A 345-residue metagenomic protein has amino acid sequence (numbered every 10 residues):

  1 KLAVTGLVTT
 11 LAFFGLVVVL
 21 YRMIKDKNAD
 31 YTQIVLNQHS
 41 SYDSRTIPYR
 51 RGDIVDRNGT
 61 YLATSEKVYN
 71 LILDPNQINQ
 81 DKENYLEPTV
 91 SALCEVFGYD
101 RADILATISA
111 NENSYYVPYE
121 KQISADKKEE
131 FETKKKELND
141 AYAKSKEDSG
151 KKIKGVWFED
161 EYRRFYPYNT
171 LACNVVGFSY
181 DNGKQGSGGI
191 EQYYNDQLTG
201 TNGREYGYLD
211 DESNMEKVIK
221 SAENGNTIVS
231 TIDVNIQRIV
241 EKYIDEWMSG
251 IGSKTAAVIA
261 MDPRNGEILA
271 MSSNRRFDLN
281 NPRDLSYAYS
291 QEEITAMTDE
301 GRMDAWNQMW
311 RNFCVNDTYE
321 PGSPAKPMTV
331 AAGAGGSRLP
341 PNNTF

Functional and structural regions predicted by a protein language model:
K1-Y289: Periplasmic/cell-envelope proteins involved in peptidoglycan metabolism and beta-lactam response
Y49, T170, S272, W310 (+3 more regions): Residue-level signal for pocket-adjacent positions within structured domains
D148-G155, E300-W310, C314: Intrinsically disordered, low-complexity acidic Ser/Thr-rich regulatory segments
S213-V218, M297-N307: Active-site-adjacent bridging/hinge elements
I228-V229, T255, Q291, M297 (+2 more regions): Short active-site loop at a secondary-structure junction that contains or immediately precedes the catalytic residue(s)
S272, P282-S286, Y319-F345: Short, glycine/proline-biased beta-turn/loop segments that scaffold the active-site neighborhood
